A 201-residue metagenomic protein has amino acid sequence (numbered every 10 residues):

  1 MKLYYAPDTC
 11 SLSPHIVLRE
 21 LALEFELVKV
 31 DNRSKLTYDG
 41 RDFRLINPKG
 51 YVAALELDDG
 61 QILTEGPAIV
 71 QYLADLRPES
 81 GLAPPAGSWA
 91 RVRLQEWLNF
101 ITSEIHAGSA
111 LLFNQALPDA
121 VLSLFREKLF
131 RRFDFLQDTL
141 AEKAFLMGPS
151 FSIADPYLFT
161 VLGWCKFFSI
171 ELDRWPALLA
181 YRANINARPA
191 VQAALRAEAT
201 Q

Functional and structural regions predicted by a protein language model:
M1-E127, Q137: GST-like domain detector, emphasizing the conserved glutathione-binding G-site in the N-terminal thioredoxin-like
A53-E56, L146, Q192: Short beta-strand(s) of the beta-wing in winged-helix/HTH DNA-binding folds
L73, W89, W97-A187, A194: GST-like fold's C-terminal all-alpha helical module
R196-Q201: Terminal-tail/helix-coil boundary detector
